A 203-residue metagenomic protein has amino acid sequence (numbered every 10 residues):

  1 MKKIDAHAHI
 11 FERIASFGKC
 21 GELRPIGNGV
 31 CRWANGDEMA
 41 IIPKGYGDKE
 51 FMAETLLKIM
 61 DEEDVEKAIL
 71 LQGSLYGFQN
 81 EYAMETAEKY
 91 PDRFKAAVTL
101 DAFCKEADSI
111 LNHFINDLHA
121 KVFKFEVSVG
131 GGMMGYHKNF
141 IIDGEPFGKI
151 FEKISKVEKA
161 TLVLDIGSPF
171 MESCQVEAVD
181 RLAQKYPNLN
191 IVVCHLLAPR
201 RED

Functional and structural regions predicted by a protein language model:
M1-I69: An N-terminally biased module of ancient metal coordination in phosphate/nucleic-acid-related enzymes
I4-A8, A68-L71, F94-V98, K121-F125 (+2 more regions): Hydrophobic faces of well-ordered beta-strands that scaffold small-molecule active sites in alpha/beta enzyme cores
H9, G73, T99-F103, E126-G130 (+2 more regions): Active-site beta-loop-alpha junctions enriched in small/polar residues
M39-E50, A96-C104, M134-I141: Active-site mouth loops of central-metabolism enzymes
M52-L56, Q79-Y82, E106-L111, Q175-D180 (+1 more regions): Alpha-helical scaffolding within the catalytic cores of extracellular/periplasmic polymer-degrading hydrolases
L57-E63, Y82-R93, I110-K121, F147-V157 (+1 more regions): Acidic (Asp/Glu)-rich catalytic clusters
E62-N80, E85-F103: Metal-cofactor-binding active-site regions of metalloenzymes
V122, H137-D203: Catalytic pocket-lining loop regions of alpha/beta-barrel enzymes, especially the amidohydrolase/enolase/GH5 lineages
